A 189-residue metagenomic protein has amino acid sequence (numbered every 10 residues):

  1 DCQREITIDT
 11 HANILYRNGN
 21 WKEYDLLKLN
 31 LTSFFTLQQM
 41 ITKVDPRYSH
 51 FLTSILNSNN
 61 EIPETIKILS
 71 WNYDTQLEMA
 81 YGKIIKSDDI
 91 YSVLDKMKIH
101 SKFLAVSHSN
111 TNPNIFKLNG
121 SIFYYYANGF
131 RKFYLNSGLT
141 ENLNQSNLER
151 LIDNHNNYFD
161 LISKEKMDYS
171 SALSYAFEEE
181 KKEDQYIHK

Functional and structural regions predicted by a protein language model:
D1-K189: Conserved catalytic alpha/beta core of Sir2/sirtuin-type deacylases, generalized to analogous enzyme cores that bind
